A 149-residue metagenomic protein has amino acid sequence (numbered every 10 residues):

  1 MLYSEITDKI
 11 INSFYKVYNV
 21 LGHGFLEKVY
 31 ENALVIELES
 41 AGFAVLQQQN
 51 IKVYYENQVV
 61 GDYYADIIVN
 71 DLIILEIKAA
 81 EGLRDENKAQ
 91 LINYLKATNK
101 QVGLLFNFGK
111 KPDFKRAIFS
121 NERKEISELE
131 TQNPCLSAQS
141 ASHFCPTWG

Functional and structural regions predicted by a protein language model:
M1-L21: Interdomain/boundary linker segments immediately adjacent to catalytic/signaling cores
G22, V45, A65-L83, Y94: Conserved catalytic cores of phosphodiester-cleaving nucleases, focusing on short active-site segments
H23-Y30: Hot-dog-fold acyl-thioester-processing enzymes
N32, D62, I68-V69, S120: N-terminal, polar/charged subdomain of small-to-medium soluble alpha/beta proteins
E39-N57: A short acidic/basic microdomain associated with nuclease active sites
F43, Y63-A65, P112: Change "...and in nucleic-acid phosphodiester-cleaving endonucleases..." to "...and in nucleic-acid processing enzymes
K78-P134, S140, P146-W148: Nucleic-acid nuclease catalytic cores
